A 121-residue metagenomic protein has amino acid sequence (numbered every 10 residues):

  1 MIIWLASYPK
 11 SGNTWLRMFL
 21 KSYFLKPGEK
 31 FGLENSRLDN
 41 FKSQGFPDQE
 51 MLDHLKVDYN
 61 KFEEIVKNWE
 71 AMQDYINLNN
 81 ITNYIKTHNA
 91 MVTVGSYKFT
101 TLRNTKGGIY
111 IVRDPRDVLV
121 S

Functional and structural regions predicted by a protein language model:
M1-S121: PAPS-dependent sulfotransferase catalytic domain
